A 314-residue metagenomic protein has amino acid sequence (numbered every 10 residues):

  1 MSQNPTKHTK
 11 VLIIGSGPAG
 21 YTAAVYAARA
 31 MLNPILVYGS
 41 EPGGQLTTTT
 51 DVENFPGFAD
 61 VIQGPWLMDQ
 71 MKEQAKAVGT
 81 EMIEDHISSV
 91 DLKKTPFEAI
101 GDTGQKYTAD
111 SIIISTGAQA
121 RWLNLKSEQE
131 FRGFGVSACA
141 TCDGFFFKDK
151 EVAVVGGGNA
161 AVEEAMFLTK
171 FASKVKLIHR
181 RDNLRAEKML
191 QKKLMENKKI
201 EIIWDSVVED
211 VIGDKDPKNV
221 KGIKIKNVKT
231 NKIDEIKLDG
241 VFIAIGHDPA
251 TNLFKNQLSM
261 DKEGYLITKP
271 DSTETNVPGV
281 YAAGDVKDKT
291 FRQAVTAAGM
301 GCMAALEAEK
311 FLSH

Functional and structural regions predicted by a protein language model:
S2-N4, A118-F171, T268-P270: Glycine-rich dinucleotide-binding loop and its adjacent helix/turn
Q3-V78, V162-K188, D261: Beta1-alpha1 glycine-rich phosphate/pyrophosphate-binding loop at the start of Rossmann-like nucleotide-binding domains
G17-P18, E41, A118-A120, N159-A160 (+1 more regions): Residue-level detector of alpha-helix initiation sites
A75-G101, K106-Y107, K170-P270, K310-H314: A Rossmann-like FAD-binding core segment of flavoenzymes
M82-D102, Y107-F145: Glycine/small-residue-rich loop that forms an oxyanion/phosphate-binding "nest" at active or ligand-binding sites
N124, E130-F146, I245-F291, M300 (+1 more regions): FAD-site-proximal beta/loop scaffold in flavoenzymes
T296-L312: An active-site-proximal "capping" alpha-helix that borders the catalytic cofactor pocket
